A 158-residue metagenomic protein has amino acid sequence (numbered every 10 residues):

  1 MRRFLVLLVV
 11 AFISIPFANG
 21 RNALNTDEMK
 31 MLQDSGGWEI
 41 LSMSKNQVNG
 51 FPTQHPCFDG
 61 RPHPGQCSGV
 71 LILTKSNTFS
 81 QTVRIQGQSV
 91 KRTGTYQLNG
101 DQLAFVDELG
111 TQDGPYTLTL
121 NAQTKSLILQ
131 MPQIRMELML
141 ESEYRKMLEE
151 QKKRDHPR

Functional and structural regions predicted by a protein language model:
F4-I13: Sec-dependent N-terminal signal peptides
A18-T93, Q97-R158: Lipid interaction determinants
